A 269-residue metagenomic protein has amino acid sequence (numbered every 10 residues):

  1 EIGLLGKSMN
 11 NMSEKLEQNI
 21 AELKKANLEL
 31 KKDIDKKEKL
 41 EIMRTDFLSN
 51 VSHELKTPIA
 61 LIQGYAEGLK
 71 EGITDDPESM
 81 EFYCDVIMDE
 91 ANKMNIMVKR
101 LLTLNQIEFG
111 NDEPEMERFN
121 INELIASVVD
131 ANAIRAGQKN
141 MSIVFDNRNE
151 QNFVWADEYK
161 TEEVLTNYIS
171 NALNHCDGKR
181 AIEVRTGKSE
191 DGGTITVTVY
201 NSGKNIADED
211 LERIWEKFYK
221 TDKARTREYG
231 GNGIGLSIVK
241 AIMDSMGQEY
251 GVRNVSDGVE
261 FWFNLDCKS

Functional and structural regions predicted by a protein language model:
E1-L48, A66-T74, K217, N232 (+5 more regions): Membrane-proximal HAMP signal-relay module
I2-G6, E115-D130: A conserved beta-strand-to-alpha-helix junction within the catalytic ATP-binding
A21, D89-M97: Short alpha-helical segment of the dimerization/phosphotransfer core of two-component systems
F109-P114, F153-A156: Conserved micro-motifs of the catalytic ATP-binding
E115-N120, G137, S142-N152: Conserved catalytic submotifs in the C-terminal HATPase_c
A172-L173: Short helix-loop "hinge" at the ATP-lid/N-box region of the Bergerat-fold HATPase_c
K179-G192: Short beta-strand/loop element within the Bergerat-fold HATPase_c
I206-K220: Short conserved segment of the HATPase_c
